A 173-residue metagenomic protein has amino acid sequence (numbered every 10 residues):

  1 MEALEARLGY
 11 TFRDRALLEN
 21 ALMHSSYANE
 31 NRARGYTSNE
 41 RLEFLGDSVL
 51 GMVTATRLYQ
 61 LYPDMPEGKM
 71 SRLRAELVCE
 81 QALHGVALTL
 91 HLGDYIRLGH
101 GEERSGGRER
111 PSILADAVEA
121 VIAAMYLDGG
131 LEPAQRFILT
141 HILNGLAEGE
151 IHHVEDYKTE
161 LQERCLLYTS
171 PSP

Functional and structural regions predicted by a protein language model:
M1-S170: Double-stranded RNA-binding/processing signature
